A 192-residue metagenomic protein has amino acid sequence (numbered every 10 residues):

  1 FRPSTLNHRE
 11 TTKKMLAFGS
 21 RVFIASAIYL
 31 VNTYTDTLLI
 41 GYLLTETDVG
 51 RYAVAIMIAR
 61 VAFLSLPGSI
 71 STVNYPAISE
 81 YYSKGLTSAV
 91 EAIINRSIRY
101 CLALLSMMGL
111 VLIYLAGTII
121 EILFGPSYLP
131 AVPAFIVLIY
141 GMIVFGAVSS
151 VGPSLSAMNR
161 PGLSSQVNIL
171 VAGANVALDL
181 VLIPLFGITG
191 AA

Functional and structural regions predicted by a protein language model:
F1, A25, Y29, T33 (+4 more regions): Short runs within selected transmembrane alpha-helices of multi-pass transporters and secretion channels
F1-T33, P76-A89: Interhelical loop/hinge segments that connect adjacent transmembrane helices in multipass membrane
T12-L16, G50, P126-I136: Juxtamembrane helix-entry segments on the extracytoplasmic side of multipass membrane proteins
L16-G19, N74, I78, L86-L115 (+1 more regions): Interfacial transmembrane-helix starts/ends
R21, D36-I40, G50-P67, R99-Y100 (+1 more regions): Alpha-helical transmembrane segments of polytopic membrane transporters and translocases
Y34-I40, L44, N74, I78 (+2 more regions): Hydrophobic/aromatic end-of-helix segments at the C-terminal termini of transmembrane alpha-helices
A55, A59-I98, G152-A157: Helix-loop junctions and terminal segments of transmembrane helices in multi-pass membrane transport/translocation
M107-P126, V181: Short membrane-interface helical motifs at transmembrane helix boundaries in multi-pass membrane transporters
